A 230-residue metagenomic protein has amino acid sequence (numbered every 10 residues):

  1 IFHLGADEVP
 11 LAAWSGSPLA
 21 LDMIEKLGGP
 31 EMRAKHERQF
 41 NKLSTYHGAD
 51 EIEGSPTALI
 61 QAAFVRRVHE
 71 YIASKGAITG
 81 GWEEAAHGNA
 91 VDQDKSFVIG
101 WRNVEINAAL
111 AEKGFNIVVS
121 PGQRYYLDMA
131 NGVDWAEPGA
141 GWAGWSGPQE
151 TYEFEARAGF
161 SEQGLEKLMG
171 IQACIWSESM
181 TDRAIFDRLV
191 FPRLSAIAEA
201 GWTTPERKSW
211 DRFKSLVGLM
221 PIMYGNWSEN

Functional and structural regions predicted by a protein language model:
I1-F97, W101-A109, K113-G114: Active-site neighborhood of glycoside hydrolase catalytic domains
I78-S96, G100-N230: Flexible, acidic glycine-rich loops studded with aromatic residues
